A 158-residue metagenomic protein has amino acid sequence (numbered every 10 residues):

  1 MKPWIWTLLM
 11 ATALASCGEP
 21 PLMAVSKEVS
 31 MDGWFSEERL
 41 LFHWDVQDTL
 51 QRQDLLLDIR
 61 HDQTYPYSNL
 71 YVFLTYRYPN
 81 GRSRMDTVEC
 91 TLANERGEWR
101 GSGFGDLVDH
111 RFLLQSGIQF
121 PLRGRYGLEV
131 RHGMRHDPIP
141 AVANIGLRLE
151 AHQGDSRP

Functional and structural regions predicted by a protein language model:
K2-L9: Sec-dependent signal peptide recognition, specifically the positively charged N-region followed immediately by
A13-S16: C-terminal motif of bacterial Sec signal peptides marking the signal peptidase cleavage site
G18-P21: Bacterial signal peptide processing site
E38-Y67: Post-signal-peptide N-terminal segment of Sec-exported extracytoplasmic proteins
L50-L57, I118-M134: Noncatalytic modules at the cell exterior or secretory-pathway interfaces, chiefly beta-strand-rich lectin/adhesion
Q63-T64, D109-Q119, R131-V142: Short acidic/polar inter-strand loop motif in beta-rich domains
V72-R77, R135-P158: Exposed low-complexity, polar/acidic, P/S/T/G-rich flexible segments that act as propeptides, protease-susceptible
V88-Q119: An anionic, turn-rich surface loop/hairpin at beta-sheet edges that serves as a generic interaction/coordination patch
